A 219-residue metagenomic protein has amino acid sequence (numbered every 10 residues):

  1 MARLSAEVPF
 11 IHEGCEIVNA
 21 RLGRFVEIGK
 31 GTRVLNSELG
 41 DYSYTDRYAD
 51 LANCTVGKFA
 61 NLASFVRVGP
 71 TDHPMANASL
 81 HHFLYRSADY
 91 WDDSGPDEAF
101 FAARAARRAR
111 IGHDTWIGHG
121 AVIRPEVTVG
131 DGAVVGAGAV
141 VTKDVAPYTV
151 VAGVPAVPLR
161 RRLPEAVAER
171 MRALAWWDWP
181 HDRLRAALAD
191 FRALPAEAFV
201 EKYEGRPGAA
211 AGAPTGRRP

Functional and structural regions predicted by a protein language model:
L4-E13, V18-L22, E27-V127: Flexible, glycine/small-residue-enriched loop-and-beta-strand segment within the central core of proteins
H12, H81-I123, P155-P219: C-terminal segments of enzyme domains that contribute to small-molecule binding surfaces
D72-P74, V145, R161-L163: Conserved catalytic-core motifs of eukaryotic protein kinase domains, centered on the activation segment
D114, G132, T149: Catalytic-loop signature of eukaryotic-like protein kinases
I117, K143, A152: HATPase_c (GHKL) ATP-binding subdomain of two-component histidine kinases
H119, A137, P147: Catalytic-loop Lys-Pro-X-Asn motif of eukaryotic-like protein kinases
G130, V134-G136, V140: A generic "structured core" feature
P147, A152-P155: Acidic, glycine-centered active-site loop in nucleotide-sugar glycosyltransferases
